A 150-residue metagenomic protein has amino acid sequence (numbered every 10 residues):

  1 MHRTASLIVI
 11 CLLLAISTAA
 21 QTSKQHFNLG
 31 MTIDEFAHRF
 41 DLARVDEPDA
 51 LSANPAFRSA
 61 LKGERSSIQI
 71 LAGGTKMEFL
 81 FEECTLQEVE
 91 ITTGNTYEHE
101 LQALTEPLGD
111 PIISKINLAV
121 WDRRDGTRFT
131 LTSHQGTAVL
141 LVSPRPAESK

Functional and structural regions predicted by a protein language model:
M1-A5: Positively charged n-region of N-terminal signal peptides that target proteins for export
L7-A15: Bacterial N-terminal signal peptides
I16-A20: Sec/Tat signal peptide C-region and signal peptidase I cleavage site
Q21-K24, V89-T92: Short, recurring structural edge motifs at helix starts
M31-T85, I91-K150: A cross-family detector of function-defining hotspots
